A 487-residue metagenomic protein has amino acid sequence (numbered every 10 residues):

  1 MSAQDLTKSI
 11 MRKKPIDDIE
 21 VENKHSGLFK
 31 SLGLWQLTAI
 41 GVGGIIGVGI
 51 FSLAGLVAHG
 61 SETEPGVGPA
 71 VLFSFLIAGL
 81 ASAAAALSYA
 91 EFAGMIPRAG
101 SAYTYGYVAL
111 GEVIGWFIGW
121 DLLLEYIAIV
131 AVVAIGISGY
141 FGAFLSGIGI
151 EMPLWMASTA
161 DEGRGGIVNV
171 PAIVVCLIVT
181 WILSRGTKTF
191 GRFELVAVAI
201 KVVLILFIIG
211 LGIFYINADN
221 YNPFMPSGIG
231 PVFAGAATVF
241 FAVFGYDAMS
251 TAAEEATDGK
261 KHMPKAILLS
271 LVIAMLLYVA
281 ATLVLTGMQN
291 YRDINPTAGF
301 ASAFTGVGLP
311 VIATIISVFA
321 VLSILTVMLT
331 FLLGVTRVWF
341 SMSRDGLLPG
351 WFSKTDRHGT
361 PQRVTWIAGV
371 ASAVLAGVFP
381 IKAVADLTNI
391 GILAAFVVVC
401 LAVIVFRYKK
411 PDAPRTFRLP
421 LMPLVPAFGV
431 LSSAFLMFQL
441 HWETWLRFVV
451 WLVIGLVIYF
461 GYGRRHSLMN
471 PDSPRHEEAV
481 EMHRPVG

Functional and structural regions predicted by a protein language model:
M1-L72, S82-A83, L87, I96-A99 (+7 more regions): Membrane-interface "cap" regions at the ends of multi-pass membrane proteins
R12, N23-F29, E62, G68-L72 (+4 more regions): Helix-loop-helix junctions that connect adjacent transmembrane segments in multi-pass membrane transporters
I50-D161, S270-I273, L277, W451-L456: Extracellular loop-to-transmembrane helix junctions
F51, A84, R98, D121-G136 (+6 more regions): Membrane-helix boundary/coupling elements in multi-pass transport proteins
G55-L72, V133-G139, L145, G149 (+7 more regions): Transmembrane helix-loop boundary segments of multi-pass membrane transporters
T104-Y105, G111, G142-W155, G235 (+2 more regions): TM-loop-TM module centered on a large, flexible mid-protein loop between adjacent transmembrane helices in multi-pass
A143, L204-I208, W339, T388-R415 (+2 more regions): Hydrophobic alpha-helical segments of multi-pass membrane transport proteins
R164-V168, V196, P226, W351-Q362 (+4 more regions): C-terminal membrane-solvent junction of multi-pass transporters and transport-like membrane proteins
